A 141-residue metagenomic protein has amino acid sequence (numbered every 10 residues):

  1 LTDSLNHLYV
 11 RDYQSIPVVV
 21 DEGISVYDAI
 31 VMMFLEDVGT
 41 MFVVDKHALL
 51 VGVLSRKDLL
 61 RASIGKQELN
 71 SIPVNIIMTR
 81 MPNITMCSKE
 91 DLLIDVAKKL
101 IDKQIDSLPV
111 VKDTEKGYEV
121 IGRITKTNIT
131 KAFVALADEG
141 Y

Functional and structural regions predicted by a protein language model:
S4-P17, I72-I84: Bateman (tandem CBS) regulatory domains
L8, I24, L54, I72 (+2 more regions): Short beta-to-alpha loop/turn elements within the nucleotide-binding domains of ABC transporters
V19-D37, V44-D45, T85-D106, V110-D113 (+1 more regions): The conserved cystathionine-beta-synthase
M33, A48, I77, L100 (+2 more regions): Terminal peptide-recognition signature
V38, F42, L50-G65, I105-D106 (+1 more regions): Short beta->alpha transition motifs characteristic of CBS
L69: A contiguous binding-surface segment within folded domains or other stable secondary-structure elements
I76-M78, V111, R123: Short, acidic/hydrophobic/Gly-rich beta-strand patch recurrent on exposed beta strands that often constitutes part
D113-E119: Short, solvent-exposed loop/turn segments that connect beta-strands within catalytic domains and beta-strand-rich
